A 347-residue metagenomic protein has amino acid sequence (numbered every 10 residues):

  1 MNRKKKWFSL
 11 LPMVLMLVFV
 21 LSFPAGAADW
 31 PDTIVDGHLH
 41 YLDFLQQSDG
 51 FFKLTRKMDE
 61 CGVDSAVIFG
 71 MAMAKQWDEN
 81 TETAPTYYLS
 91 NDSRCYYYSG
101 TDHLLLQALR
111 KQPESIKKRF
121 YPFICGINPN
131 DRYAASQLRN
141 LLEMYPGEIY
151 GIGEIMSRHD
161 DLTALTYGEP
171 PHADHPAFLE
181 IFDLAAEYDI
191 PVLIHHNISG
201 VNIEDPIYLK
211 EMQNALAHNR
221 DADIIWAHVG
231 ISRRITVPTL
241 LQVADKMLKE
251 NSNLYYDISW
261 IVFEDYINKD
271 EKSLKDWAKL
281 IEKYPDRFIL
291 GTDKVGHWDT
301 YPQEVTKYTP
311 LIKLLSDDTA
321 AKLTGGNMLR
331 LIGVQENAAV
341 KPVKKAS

Functional and structural regions predicted by a protein language model:
N2-M13: Bacterial N-terminal signal peptides that target proteins for export
K4, G26-G37, Q46, G50-F69 (+2 more regions): Mid-to-C-terminal alpha-helical segments outside catalytic/metal-binding sites
L11-S22: Bacterial N-terminal signal peptides
V35-L39, A66-I68, F120-I124, G151-E154 (+4 more regions): Hydrophobic faces of well-ordered beta-strands that scaffold small-molecule active sites in alpha/beta enzyme cores
L39-Q112: N-terminal carbohydrate-binding/catalytic regions of secreted carbohydrate-active enzymes
L42-G50, M73-W77, C95-T101, I127-A135 (+6 more regions): Acidic-and-aromatic substrate-binding clefts and catalytic sites of carbohydrate-active enzymes
E82-S199: Active-site gating/metal-coordination segments in enzymes
P113, H159, T166-I289: Catalytic pocket-lining loop regions of alpha/beta-barrel enzymes, especially the amidohydrolase/enolase/GH5 lineages
